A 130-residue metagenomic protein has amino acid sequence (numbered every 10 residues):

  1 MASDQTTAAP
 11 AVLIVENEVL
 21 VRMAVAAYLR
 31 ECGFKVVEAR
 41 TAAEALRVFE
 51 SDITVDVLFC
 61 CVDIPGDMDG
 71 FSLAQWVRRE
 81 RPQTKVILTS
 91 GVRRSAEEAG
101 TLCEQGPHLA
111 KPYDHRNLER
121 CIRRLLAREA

Functional and structural regions predicted by a protein language model:
M1-L13, N17-L20, A26, C32 (+4 more regions): Non-catalytic signal-transmission and effector/linker regions of two-component phosphorelay proteins
E38-V57, E98: Acidic, metal-coordinating helix/loop segments flanking the phosphotransfer/catalytic sites of two-component signaling
T41, M68-S72: Acidic catalytic/metal-coordinating carboxylates
E50-I53, G66, W76-Q83, T101 (+1 more regions): Conserved phosphotransfer cores of two-component systems
C61-V62: Active-site residues of response regulator receiver
G106-H108: Conserved phosphoryl-transfer motifs of two-component systems
K111: A Lys-centered signature of the CheY-like receiver
